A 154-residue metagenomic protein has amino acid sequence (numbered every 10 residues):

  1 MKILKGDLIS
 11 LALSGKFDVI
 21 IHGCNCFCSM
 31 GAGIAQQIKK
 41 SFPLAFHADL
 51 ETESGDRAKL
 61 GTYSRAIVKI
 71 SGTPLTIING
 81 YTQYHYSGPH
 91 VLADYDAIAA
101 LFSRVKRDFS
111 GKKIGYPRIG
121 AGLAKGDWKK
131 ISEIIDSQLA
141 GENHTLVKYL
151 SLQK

Functional and structural regions predicted by a protein language model:
M1-K154: Macrodomain-like recognition of ADP-ribose-binding/processing modules
